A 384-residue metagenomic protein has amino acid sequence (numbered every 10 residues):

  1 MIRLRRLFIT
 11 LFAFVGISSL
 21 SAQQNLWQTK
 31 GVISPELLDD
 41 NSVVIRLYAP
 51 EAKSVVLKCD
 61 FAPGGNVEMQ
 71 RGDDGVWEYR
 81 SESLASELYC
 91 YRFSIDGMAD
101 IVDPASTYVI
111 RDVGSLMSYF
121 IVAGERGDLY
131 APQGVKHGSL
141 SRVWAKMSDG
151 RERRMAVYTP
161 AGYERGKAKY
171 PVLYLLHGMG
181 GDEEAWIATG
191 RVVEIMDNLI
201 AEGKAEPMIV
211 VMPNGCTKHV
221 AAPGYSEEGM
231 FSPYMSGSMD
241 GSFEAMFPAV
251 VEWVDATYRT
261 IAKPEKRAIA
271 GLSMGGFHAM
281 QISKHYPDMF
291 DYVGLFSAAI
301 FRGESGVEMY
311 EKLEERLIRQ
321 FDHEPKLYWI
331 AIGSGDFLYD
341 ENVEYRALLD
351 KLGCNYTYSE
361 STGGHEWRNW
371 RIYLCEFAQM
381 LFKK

Functional and structural regions predicted by a protein language model:
M1-Q24: Bacterial Sec-dependent N-terminal signal peptides
N25, L37-N66, R71-K384: Non-catalytic cap/lid and distal C-terminal segments of serine-dependent acyl enzymes
W27-K30: Short, solvent-exposed loop/edge segments of extracellular or virion-exposed proteins
V32-E36: Short beta-strand segments of immunoglobulin-like
